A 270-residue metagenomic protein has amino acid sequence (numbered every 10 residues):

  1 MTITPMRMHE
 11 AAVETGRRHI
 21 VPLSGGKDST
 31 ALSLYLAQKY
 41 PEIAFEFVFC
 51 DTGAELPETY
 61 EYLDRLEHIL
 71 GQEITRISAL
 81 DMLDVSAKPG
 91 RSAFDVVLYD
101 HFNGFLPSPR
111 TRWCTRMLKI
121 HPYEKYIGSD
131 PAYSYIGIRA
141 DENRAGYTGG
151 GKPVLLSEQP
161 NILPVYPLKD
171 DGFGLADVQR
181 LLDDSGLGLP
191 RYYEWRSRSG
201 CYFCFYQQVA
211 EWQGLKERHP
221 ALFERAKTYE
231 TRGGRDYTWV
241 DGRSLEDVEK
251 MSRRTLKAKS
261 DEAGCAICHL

Functional and structural regions predicted by a protein language model:
M1-L270: Nucleotide-activated chemistry modules centered on ATP-dependent adenylation/adenylyltransferase
